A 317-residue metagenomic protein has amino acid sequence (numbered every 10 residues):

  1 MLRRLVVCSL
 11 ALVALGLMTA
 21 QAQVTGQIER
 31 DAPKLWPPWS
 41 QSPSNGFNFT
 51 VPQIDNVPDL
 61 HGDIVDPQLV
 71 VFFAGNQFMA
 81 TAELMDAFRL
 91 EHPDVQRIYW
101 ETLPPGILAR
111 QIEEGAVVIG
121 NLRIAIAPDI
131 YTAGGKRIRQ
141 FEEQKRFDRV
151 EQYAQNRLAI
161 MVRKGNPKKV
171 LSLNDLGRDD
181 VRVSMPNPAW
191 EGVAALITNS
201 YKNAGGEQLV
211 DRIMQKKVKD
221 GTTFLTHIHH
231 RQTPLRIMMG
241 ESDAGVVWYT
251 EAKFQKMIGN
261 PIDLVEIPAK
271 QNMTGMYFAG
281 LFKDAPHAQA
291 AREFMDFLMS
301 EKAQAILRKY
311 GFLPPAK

Functional and structural regions predicted by a protein language model:
C8-L17: Bacterial N-terminal signal peptides
Q23-R139: Early extracytoplasmic/lumenal segment of secretory-pathway proteins
P43-F49, A127, G135-S200, A204: A conserved helix-loop-strand patch within extracytoplasmic ligand-binding domains of the periplasmic binding
A80, L84, W248, P286-L298 (+1 more regions): Short amphipathic alpha-helical coupling segments at ligand-binding clamshell hinges and other catalytic/signaling
E101-V118, D211-L235: Short helix-initiation/N-cap motifs at beta->coil->alpha
T132-E142, N203, L235-L264: A ligand-binding cleft/hinge motif common to bilobed small-molecule-binding domains
Q155, I258-R292, L313-K317: Periplasmic-binding protein-like
F297-K317: Periplasmic-binding protein-like
